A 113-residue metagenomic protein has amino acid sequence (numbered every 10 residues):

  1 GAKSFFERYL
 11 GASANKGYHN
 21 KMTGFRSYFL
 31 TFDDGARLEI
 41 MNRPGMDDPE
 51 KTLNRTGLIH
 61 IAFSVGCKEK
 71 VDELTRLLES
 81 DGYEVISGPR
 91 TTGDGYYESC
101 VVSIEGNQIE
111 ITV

Functional and structural regions predicted by a protein language model:
G1-R37: Core segments of cupin and vicinal oxygen chelate
G1-S4, R8, E69-S80: Replace "anionic and nucleotidyl ligands
Y9-G11, R55, Y83, S103: Alpha-helix termination/capping residues and helix-transition junctions
N15-K16, N42-E50, S87: A short, acidic/glycine-rich surface segment
Y28-F32, E50-L77, Y97-V102: Vicinal oxygen chelate
F29-T31, L38, T75-V113: Vicinal oxygen chelate
